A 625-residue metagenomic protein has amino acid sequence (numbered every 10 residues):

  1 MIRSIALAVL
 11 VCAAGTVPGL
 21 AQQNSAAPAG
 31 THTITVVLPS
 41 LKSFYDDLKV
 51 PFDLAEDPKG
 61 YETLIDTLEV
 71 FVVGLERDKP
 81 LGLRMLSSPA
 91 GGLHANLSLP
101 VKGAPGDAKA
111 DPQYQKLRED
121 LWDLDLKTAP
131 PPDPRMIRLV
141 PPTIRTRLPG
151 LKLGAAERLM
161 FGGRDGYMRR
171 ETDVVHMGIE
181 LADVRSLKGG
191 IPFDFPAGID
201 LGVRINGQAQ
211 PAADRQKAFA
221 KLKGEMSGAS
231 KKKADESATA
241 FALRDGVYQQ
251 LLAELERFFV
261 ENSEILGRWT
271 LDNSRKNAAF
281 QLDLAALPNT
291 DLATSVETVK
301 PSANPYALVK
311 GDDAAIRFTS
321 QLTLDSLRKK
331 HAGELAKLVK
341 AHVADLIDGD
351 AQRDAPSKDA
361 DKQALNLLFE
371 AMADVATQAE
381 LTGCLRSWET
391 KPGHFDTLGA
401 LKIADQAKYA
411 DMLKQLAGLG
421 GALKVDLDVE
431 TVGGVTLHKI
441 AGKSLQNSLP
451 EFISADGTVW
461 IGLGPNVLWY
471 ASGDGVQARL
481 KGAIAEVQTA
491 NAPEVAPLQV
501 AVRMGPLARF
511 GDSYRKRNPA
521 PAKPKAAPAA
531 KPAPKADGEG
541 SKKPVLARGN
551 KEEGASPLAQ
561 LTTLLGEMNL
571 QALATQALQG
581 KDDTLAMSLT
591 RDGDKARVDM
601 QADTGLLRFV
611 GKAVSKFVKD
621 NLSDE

Functional and structural regions predicted by a protein language model:
M1-I2: N-terminal secretory signal peptides that target proteins for export/translocation
I5-T16: Bacterial N-terminal signal peptides
V17-A21: Sec/Tat signal peptide C-region and signal peptidase I cleavage site
Q23-D66, V70, P80-R84, P89-A90 (+5 more regions): N-terminal mature-domain "stem" immediately C-terminal to a signal peptide or N-terminal signal-anchor/transmembrane
A26-P28, I34, F161-D165, R170-A182 (+3 more regions): Leucine-rich, highly hydrophobic segment in Treponema pallidum outer-membrane-associated proteins
V36, V73-G202, F318, E370-E494 (+1 more regions): Single conserved position on a long alpha-helix in the C-terminal lobe of the eukaryotic protein kinase
L41-E56, D313-L365, G421-A422: Predominantly extracellular/luminal regions of secreted and cell-surface proteins, especially disulfide-bonded
F52-E69, V140-R147, L338-V375, E430-Q446 (+2 more regions): Surface-exposed, low-hydrophobicity interaction/linker segments
